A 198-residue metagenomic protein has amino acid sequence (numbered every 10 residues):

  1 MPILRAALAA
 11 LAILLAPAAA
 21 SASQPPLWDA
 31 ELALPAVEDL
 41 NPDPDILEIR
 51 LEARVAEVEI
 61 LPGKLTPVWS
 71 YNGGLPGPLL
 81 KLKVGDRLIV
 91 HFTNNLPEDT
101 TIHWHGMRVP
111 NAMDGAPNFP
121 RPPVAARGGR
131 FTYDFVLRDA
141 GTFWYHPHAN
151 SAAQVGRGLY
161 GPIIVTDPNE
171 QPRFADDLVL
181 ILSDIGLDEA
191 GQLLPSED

Functional and structural regions predicted by a protein language model:
M1-A6: Positively charged n-region of N-terminal signal peptides that target proteins for export
A7-P17: Bacterial N-terminal signal peptides
S23-D198: Histidine-centered copper-binding motifs that mark active-site loops of extracellular/periplasmic copper enzymes
